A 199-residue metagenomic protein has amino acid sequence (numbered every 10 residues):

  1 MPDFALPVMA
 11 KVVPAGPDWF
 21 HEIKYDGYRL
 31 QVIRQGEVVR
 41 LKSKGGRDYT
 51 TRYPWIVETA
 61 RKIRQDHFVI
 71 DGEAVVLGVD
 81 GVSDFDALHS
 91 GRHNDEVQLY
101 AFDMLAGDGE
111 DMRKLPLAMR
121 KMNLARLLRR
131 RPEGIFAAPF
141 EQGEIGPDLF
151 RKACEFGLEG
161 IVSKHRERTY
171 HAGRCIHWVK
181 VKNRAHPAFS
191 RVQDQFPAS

Functional and structural regions predicted by a protein language model:
M1-S199: Catalytic cores of nucleic-acid ligases and guanylyltransferases
